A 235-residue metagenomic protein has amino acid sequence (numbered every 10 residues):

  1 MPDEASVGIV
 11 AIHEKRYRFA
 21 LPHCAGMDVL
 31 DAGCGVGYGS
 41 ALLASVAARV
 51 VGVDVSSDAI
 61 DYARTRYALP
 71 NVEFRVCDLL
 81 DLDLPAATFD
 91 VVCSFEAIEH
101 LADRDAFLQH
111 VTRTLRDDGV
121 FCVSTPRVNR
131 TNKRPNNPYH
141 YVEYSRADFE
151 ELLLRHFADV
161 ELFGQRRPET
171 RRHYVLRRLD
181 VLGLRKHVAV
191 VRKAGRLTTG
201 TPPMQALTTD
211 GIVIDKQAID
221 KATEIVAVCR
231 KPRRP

Functional and structural regions predicted by a protein language model:
M1-A87, V91-F95, D105-L108, E143-D148 (+4 more regions): Conserved N-terminal segment of class I S-adenosyl-L-methionine
G39-S40, N129-K133, E169-H173: Short catalytic/ligand-binding loop motif for oxyanion handling, primarily in non-cytosolic enzymes, centered on
F95-I98, S124: Residues lining the SAM
H100, R104: Di-metal (Zn2+ and/or Mg2+/Mn2+) metal-binding site signature of metallo-dependent hydrolases with the MBL/beta-CASP
D105-D117: A short glycine-rich, Lys/Arg-flanked "PGG" loop and its adjoining helix->strand segment in the class I
G119-T125: Conserved beta-strand signature within the Rossmann-like core of class I S-adenosyl-L-methionine
K133-L152: Acceptor-substrate binding/catalytic loop of class I
V175-K186: Short, electropositive alpha-helical surface patch
